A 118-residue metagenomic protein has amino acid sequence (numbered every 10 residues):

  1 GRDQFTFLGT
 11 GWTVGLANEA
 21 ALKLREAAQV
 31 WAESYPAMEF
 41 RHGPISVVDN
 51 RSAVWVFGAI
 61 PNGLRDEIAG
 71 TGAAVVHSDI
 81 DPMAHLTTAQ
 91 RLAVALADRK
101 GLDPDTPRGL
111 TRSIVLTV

Functional and structural regions predicted by a protein language model:
G1-V118: A SIS-like phosphosugar-recognition module
